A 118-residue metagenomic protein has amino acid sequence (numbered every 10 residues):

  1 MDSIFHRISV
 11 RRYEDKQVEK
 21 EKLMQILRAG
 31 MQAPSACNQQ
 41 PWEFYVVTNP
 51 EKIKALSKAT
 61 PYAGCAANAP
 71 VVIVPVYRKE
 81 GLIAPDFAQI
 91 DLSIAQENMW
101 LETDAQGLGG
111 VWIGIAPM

Functional and structural regions predicted by a protein language model:
M1-M118: Acidic, surface-exposed loops and disordered segments
